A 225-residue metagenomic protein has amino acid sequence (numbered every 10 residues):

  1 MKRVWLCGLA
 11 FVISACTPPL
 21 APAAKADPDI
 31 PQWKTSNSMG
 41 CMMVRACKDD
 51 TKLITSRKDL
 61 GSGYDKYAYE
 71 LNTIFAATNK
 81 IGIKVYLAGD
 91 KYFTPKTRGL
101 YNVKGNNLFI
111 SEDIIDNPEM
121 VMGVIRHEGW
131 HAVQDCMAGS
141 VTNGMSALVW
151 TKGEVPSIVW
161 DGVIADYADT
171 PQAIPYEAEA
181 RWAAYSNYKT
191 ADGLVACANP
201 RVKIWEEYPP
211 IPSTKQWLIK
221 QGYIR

Functional and structural regions predicted by a protein language model:
K2-G8: Sec-dependent signal peptide recognition, specifically the positively charged N-region followed immediately by
S14-A15: C-terminal motif of bacterial Sec signal peptides marking the signal peptidase cleavage site
L20-P31: Short, low-complexity, disordered segments immediately C-terminal to signal peptides in bacterial exported proteins
P22-A23, N37-K104: Auxiliary, metal-adjacent structural segments of Zn-dependent hydrolase domains
Y67-I74, V121, I125-G129, Y176-E179 (+3 more regions): Stable alpha-helical elements in mature extracytoplasmic
L108-I125: Short pre-active-site segment immediately N-terminal to the catalytic Zn-binding motif
G129-S146: Catalytic Zn2+-binding segment of zinc metalloproteases
M145-R225: Metalloprotease/metallohydrolase-associated module, dominated by Zn2+-dependent proteases
